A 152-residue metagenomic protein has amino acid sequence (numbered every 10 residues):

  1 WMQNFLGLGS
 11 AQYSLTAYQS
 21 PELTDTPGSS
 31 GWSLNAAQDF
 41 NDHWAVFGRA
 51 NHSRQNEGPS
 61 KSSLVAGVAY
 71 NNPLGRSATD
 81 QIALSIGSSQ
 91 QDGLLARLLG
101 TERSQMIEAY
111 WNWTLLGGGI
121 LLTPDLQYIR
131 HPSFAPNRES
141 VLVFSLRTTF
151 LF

Functional and structural regions predicted by a protein language model:
W1-A37: Surface-exposed beta-loop-beta
W1-Q12, F40-H43, N72-I82, N112-I120: Short loop/turn motifs that connect adjacent beta-strands in outer-membrane beta-barrel proteins
Y13-Q19, G48-H52, A66, I82-S88 (+2 more regions): Transmembrane beta-barrel strands of outer-membrane/channel proteins
P21-G28, S53-S63, R76, A96 (+2 more regions): Solvent-exposed loop/turn segments connecting transmembrane beta-strands in outer-membrane beta-barrel proteins
N35, G67-A69, E108-N112, R147-T149: Outer-membrane beta-barrel architecture
N35-R49, L122, L126: Surface-exposed extracellular loop regions of Gram-negative outer-membrane beta-barrel proteins
G58-A96: Outer membrane beta-barrel
S140-F152: Outer-membrane beta-barrel "beta-signal"
